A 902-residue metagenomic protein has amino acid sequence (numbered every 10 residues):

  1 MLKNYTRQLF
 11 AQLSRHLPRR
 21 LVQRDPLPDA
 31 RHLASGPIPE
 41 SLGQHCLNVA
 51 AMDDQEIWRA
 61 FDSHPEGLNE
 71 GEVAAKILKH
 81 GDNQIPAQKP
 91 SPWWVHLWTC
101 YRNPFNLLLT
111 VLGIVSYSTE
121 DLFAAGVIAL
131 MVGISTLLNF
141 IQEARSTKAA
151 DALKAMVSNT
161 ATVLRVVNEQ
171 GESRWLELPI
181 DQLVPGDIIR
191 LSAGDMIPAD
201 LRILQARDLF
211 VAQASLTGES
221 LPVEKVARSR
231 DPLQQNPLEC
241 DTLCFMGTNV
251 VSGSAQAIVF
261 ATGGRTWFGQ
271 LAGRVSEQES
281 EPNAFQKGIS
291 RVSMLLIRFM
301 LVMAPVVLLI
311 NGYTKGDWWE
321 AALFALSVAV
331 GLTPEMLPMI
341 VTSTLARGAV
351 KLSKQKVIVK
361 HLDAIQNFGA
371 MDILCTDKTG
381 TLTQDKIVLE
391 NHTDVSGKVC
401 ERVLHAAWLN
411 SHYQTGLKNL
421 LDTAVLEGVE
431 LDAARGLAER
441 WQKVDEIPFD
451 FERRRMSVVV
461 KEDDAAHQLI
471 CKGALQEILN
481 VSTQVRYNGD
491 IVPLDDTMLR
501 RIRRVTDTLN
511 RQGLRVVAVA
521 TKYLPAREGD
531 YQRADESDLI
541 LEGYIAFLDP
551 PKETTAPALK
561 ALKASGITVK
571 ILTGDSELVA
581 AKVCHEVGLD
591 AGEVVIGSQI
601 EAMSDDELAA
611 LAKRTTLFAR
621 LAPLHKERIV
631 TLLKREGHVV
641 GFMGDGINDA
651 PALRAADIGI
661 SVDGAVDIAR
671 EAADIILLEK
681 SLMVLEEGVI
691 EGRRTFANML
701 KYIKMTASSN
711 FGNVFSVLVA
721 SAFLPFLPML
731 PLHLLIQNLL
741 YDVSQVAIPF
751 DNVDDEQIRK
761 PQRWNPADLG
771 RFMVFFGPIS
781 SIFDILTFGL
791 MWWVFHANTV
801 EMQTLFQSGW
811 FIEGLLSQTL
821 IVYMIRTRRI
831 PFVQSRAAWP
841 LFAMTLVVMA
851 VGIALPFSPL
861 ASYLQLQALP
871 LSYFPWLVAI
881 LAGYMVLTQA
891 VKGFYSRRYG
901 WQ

Functional and structural regions predicted by a protein language model:
M1-V184, I189-I197, R202-F210, A214-P282 (+3 more regions): Non-lumenal N-terminal regulatory segments of integral membrane proteins
D82-I114, T147, Q234-L243, R274-V302 (+6 more regions): Soluble-to-membrane junctions at the N-terminal ends of transmembrane alpha-helices in multi-pass ion-transporting
T99-S118, V132, T136, S158-N159 (+11 more regions): Alpha-helical transmembrane segments of multi-pass membrane proteins, especially the membrane-embedded transport
L107-V127, V167-Q170, L295-T333, A346 (+6 more regions): Helix-interface capping motifs at the ends of transmembrane segments in multi-pass membrane proteins
T119, V127-S158, R165, E281-T376 (+5 more regions): Hydrophobic alpha-helical transmembrane segments
F210, T217, A227-D231, Q384-L404 (+5 more regions): Basic, amphipathic juxtamembrane/active-site segments that coordinate anionic phosphate or diphosphate groups
L243-V251, N367-L541, F547, K560-A561 (+5 more regions): Cytosolic catalytic regions of ATP/NTP-dependent phosphoryl-transfer enzymes
V307, P338, L345-R347, A591-F642 (+1 more regions): Membrane-embedded transport module
